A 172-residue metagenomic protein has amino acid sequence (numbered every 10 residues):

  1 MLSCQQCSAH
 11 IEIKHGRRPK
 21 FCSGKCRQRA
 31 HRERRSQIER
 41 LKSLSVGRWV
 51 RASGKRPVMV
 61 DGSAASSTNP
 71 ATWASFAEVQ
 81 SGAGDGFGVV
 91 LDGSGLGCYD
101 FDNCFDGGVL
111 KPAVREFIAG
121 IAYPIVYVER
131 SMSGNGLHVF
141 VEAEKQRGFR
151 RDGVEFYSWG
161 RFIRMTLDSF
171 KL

Functional and structural regions predicted by a protein language model:
M1-R34: BZIP DNA-binding basic region
K25, R32-L172: Conserved phosphate/metal-binding and DNA-contacting active-site motifs used in DNA phosphodiester-bond processing
